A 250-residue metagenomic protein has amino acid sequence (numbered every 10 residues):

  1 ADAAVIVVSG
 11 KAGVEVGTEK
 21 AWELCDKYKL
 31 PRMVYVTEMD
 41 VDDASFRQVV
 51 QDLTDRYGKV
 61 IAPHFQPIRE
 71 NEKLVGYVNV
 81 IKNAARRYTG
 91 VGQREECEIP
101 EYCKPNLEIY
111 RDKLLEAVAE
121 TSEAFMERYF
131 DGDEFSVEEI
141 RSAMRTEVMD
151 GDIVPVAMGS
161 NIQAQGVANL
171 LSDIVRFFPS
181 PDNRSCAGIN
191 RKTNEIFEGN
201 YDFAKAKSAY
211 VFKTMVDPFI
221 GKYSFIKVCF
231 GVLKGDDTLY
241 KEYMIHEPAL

Functional and structural regions predicted by a protein language model:
A1-L250: Structural and coupling elements of P-loop NTPases
